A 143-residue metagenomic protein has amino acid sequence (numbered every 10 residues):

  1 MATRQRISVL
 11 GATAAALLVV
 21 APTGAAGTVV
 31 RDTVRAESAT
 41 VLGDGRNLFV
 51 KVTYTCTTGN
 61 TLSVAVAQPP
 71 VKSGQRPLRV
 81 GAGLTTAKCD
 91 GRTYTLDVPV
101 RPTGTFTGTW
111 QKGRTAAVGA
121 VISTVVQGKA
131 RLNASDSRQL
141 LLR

Functional and structural regions predicted by a protein language model:
M1-T28: Secretory targeting and sorting signals
V30-G74: Short, surface-exposed binding/anchoring microloops in extracellular/periplasmic proteins
T53-C56, V100, I122: Hydrophobic beta-strand positions in extracellular immunoglobulin-like domains
P70, G119-G128: Enriched for extracellular/lumenal, surface-exposed ectodomains of secreted and cell-surface proteins
G81, Y94, L132-D136: Extracellular and select intracellular beta-sandwich modules with Ser/Thr-enriched, small-residue motifs on
T85-T95: Short proline/glycine- and polar residue-rich coil/turn motifs
G104-A116: Short glycine/proline/serine/threonine-rich loop/turn segments at secondary-structure transition edges
Q127-R143: Short beta-strand elements
